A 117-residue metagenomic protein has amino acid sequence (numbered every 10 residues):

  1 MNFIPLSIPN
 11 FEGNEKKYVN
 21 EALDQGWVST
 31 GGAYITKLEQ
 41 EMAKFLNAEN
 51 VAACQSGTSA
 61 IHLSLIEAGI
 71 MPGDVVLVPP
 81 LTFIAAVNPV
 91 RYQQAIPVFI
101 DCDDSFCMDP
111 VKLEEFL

Functional and structural regions predicted by a protein language model:
M1-V28: N-terminal "arm"/small-domain region of PLP-dependent enzymes with the aminotransferase-like
K17-D24, A33-N47, V111-E115: Replace "anionic and nucleotidyl ligands
G31-V75, P89-Q93, F99-I100: Phosphate-binding glycine-rich loop
T82-V87: Conserved coil-to-alpha-helix start sites within the AMP-binding
A95-L117: PLP-dependent aminotransferase-class I/II
